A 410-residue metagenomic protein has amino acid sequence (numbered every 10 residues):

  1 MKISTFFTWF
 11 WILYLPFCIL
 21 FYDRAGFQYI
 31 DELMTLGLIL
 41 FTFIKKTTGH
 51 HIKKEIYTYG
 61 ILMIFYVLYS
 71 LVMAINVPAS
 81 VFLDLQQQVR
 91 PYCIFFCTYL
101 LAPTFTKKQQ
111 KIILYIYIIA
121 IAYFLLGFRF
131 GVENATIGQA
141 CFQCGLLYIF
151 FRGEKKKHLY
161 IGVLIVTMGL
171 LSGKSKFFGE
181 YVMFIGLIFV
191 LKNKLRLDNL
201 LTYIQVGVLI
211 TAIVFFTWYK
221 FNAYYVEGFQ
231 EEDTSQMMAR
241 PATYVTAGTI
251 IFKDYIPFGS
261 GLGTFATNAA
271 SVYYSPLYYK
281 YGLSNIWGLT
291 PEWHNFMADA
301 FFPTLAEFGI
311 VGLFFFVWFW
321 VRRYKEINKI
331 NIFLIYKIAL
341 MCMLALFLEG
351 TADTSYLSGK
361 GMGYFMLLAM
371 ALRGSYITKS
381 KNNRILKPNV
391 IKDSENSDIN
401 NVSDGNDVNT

Functional and structural regions predicted by a protein language model:
K2-A25, L33-F82, I119-I121, T167 (+2 more regions): N-terminal hydrophobic segments of proteins, predominantly signal-anchor/transmembrane helices of inner/organellar
Q28, V214-T246, I250-K253, T264-Y273: Flexible juxtamembrane loops connecting transmembrane helices in multi-pass membrane enzymes that build or modify
L36, I338-K392: Transmembrane alpha-helices of multi-pass inner-membrane enzymes
L40-H51, T98-K107, L147-K155, G186-R196 (+2 more regions): Structural signal for the C-terminal ends of transmembrane alpha-helices and the immediately following loop
T48, K54-I56, T304-F347, R384 (+2 more regions): Hydrophobic transmembrane alpha-helices and their immediate junctions
P91-K192: Alpha-helical transmembrane segments of multi-pass inner-membrane proteins
T167-S172, F189-E232, T249: A membrane-periplasm/extracellular boundary helix in multi-pass inner-membrane enzymes that assemble envelope glycans
T234-M238, A242, S260-F308: Long extracytoplasmic/lumenal interhelical loops at the membrane interface of multi-pass membrane proteins
